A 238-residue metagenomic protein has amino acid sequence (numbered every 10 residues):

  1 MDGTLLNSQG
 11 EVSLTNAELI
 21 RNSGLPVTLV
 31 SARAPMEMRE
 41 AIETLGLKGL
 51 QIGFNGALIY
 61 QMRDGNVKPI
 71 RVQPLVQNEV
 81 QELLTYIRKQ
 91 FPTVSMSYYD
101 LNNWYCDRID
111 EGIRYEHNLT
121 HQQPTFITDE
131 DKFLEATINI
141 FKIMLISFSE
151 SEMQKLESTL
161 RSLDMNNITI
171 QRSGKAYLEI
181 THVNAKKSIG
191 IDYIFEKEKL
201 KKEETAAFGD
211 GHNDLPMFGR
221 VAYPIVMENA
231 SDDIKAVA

Functional and structural regions predicted by a protein language model:
M1-G10, F218: Asp-based phosphoryl-transfer active-site loop
L6, P74, T181-A185: Conserved beta-strand/loop elements of the cytosolic catalytic core of P-type E1-E2 ATPases, chiefly in the P-domain
E11-I113: Active-site phosphate-binding/coordination module
T15, E37-E40, K155, G190 (+2 more regions): Phosphate- and divalent-cation-binding pockets in alpha/beta enzyme and binding domains that engage nucleotide-derived
G24-T28, L47-G49, K142, E203-E204 (+1 more regions): Short active-site oxyanion
N55, I191, M217-V221: Hydrophobic residues within well-ordered alpha-helices
V94-F208, H212, N229: Conserved acidic, metal-coordinating active-site core of Asp-based, Mg2+-dependent phosphoryl-transfer enzymes
K201, P224-A238: Asp-based, Mg2+/Mn2+-dependent phosphohydrolase catalytic module
